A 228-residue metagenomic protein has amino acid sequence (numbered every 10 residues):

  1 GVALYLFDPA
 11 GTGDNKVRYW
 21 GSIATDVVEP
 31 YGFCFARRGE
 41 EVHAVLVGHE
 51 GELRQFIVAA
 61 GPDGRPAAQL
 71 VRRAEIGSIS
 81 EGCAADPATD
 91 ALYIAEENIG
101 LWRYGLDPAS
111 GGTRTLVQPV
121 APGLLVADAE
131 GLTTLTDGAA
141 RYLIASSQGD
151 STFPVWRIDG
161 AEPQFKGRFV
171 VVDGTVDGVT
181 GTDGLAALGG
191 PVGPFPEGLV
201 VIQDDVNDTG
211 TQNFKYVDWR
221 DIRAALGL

Functional and structural regions predicted by a protein language model:
G1-L228: Sequence/structural signature of beta-propeller domains
